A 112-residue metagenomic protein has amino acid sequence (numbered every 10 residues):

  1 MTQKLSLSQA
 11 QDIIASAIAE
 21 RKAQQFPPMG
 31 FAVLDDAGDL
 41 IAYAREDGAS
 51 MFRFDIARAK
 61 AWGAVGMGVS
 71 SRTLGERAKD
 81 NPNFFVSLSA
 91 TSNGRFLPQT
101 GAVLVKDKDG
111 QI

Functional and structural regions predicted by a protein language model:
M1-I112: Flexible, solvent-exposed loop/hinge segments and secondary-structure transition points
